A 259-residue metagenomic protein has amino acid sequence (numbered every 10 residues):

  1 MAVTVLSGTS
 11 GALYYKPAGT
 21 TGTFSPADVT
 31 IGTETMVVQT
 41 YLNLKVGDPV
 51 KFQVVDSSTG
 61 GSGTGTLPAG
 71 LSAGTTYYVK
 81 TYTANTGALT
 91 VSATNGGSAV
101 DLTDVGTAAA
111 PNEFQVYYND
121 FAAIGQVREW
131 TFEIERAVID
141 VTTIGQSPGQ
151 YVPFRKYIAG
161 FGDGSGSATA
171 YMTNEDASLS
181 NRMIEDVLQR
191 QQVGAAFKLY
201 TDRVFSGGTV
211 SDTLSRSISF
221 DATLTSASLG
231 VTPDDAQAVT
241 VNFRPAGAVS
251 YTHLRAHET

Functional and structural regions predicted by a protein language model:
A2-D28, V116-N174, S215-N242: Solvent-exposed edge beta-strands and adjacent loop segments that serve as assembly or binding interfaces
V5-G8, P17-Q146: Small/polar beta-strand repeat architecture
S10, P49, G194-A196: Exposed beta-strand and adjacent loop surfaces of beta-rich binding modules that mediate intermolecular recognition
Y14, A177-D221, T225: Short, acidic/charged, Gly/Pro-enriched secondary-structure junctions
Y41, K45-V55, F161, A170-R182: N-terminal assembly/attachment segments of tailed bacteriophage virion structural proteins
G61-G70, S206-L214, G230-P233: Short aromatic-glycine motifs in intrinsically disordered, low-complexity regions
R244-Y251: Hydrophobic lipid-interacting interfaces of membrane-associated proteins
T252-T259: Conserved small/polar residues in nucleotide/adenosyl-binding loops
